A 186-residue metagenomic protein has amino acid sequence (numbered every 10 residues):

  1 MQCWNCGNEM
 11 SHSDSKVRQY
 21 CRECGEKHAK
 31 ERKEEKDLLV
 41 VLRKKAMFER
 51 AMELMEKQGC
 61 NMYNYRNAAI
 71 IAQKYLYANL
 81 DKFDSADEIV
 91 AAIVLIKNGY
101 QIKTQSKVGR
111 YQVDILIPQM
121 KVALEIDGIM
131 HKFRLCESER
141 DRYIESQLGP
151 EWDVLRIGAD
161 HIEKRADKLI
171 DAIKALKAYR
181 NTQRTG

Functional and structural regions predicted by a protein language model:
M1-Q2, V17: Short metal-coordination and nucleic-acid-contact micro-motifs, chiefly zinc-binding Cys/His arrays
W4, R22, E26-G186: Nucleic-acid endo/exonuclease domains
W4-H12: Short, intrinsically disordered, charge-biased short linear motifs at domain edges
S11-Q19: Short linker/helix segments within small regulatory modules
